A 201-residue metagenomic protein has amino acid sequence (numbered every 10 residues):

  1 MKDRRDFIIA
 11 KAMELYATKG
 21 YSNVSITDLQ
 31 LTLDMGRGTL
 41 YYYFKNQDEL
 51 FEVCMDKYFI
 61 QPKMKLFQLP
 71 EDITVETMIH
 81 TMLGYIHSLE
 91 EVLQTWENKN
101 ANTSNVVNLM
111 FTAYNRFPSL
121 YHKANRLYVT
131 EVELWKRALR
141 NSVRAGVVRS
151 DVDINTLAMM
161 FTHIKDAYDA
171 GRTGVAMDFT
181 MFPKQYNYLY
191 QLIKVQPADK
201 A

Functional and structural regions predicted by a protein language model:
F7, K11, L15-K57: Helix-turn-helix
K11-T18, K65, M110, M160-G171: Solvent-exposed, amphipathic alpha-helical segments
Q47, C54, Y58, P62 (+4 more regions): Hydrophobic/aromatic residues within well-ordered alpha-helical segments
V53, F67-N102, I154-F161, P183: Hydrophobic alpha-helical connector segments
G84-V92, E133, R137-A145, H163-I164 (+2 more regions): C-terminal peripheral helix-coil segments that are non-catalytic and often amphipathic
V92-S119: Amphipathic alpha-helical segments used for helix-helix packing
N102, F117-A145, T156: Amphipathic alpha-helical packing segments from all-alpha helical-bundle domains
S150: Short beta-strand "wing" residues that participate in macromolecule-binding interfaces
